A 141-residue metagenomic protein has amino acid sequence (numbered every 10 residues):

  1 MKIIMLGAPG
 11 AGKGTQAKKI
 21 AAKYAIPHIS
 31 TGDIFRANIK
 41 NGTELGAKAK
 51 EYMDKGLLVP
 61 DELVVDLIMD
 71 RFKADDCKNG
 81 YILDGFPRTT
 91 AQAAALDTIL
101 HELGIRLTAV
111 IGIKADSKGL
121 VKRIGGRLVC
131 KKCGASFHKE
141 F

Functional and structural regions predicted by a protein language model:
M1-F141: Glycine-rich phosphate-binding loop of ATP-dependent small-molecule kinases
